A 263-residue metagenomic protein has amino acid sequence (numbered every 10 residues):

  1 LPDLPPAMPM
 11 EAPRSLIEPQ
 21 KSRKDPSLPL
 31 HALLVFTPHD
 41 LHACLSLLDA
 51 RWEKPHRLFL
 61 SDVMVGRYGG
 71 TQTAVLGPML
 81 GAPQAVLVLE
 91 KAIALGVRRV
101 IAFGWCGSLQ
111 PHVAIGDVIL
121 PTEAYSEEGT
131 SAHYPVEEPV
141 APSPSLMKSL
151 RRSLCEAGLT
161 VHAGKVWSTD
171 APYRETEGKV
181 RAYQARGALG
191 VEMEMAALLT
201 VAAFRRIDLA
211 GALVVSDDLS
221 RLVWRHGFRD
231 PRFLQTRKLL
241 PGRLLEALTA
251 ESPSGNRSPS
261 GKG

Functional and structural regions predicted by a protein language model:
L1-S149: Metabolite-binding pocket within alpha/beta catalytic cores that recognizes anionic/polar moieties
L47, S149-A157, V201, R243-E251: Generic non-transmembrane alpha-helical segments
W52-R57, G158-G164, E251-R257, G261-K262: Flexible, glycine/charged-enriched surface loops at secondary-structure junctions
R98-R99, L189, D208: Short acidic/polar active-site loop segments enriched in Thr and Asp
P139-R186: Active-site rim beta-loop-alpha module in soluble metabolic enzymes
A196-R232: Zn-dependent metallopeptidase/amidohydrolase metal-coordination segment
R221-R257, G261-G263: His/Asp/Glu-rich mid-to-C-terminal helical/loop segments that flank catalytic regions of hydrolases
